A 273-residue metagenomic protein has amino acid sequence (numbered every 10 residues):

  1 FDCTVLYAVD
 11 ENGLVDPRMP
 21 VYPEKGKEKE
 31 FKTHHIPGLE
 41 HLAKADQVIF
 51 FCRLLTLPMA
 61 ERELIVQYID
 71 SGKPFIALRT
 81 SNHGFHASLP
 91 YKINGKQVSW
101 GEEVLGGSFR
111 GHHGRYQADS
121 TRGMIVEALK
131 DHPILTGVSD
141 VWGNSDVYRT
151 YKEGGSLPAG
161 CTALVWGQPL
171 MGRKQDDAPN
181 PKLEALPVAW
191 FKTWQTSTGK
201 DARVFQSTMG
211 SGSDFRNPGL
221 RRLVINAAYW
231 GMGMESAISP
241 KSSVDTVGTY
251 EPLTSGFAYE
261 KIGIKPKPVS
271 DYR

Functional and structural regions predicted by a protein language model:
F1-G84: Helical hinge/lid and interdomain linker segments adjacent to catalytic or ligand-binding clefts that mediate domain
E40-K44, I69-S71, G155-P158, P181-E184 (+1 more regions): Extracellular/periplasmic catalytic domains that process cell-envelope and extracellular macromolecules
H41, E61-I65, G101, K130 (+2 more regions): Stable alpha-helical elements in mature extracytoplasmic
I49, I76, T162-L164, F205-S207: Hydrophobic/aromatic beta-strand patches that form the interior of the parallel beta-sheet core in alpha/beta enzyme
I49-C52, K73, V138, G231-E235: Sec/Tat-exported extracytoplasmic proteins
L54, L89-P90, R216-G219: Short, solvent-exposed loop/turn segments at secondary-structure boundaries
L78-D176, P240-R273: An acidic, glycine-rich "communication" segment
M171-R273: Extracellular ligand-binding/catalytic regions of CAZymes and related secreted enzymes and adhesion modules
